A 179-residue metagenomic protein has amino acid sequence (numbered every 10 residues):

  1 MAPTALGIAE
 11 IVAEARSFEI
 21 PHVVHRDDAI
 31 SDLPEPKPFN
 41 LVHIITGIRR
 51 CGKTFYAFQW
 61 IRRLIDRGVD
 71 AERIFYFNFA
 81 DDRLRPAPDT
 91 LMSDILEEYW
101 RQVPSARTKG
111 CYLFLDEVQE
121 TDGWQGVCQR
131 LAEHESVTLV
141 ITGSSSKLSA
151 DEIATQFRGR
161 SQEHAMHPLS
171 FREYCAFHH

Functional and structural regions predicted by a protein language model:
M1-H179: Phosphate-binding site recognition
